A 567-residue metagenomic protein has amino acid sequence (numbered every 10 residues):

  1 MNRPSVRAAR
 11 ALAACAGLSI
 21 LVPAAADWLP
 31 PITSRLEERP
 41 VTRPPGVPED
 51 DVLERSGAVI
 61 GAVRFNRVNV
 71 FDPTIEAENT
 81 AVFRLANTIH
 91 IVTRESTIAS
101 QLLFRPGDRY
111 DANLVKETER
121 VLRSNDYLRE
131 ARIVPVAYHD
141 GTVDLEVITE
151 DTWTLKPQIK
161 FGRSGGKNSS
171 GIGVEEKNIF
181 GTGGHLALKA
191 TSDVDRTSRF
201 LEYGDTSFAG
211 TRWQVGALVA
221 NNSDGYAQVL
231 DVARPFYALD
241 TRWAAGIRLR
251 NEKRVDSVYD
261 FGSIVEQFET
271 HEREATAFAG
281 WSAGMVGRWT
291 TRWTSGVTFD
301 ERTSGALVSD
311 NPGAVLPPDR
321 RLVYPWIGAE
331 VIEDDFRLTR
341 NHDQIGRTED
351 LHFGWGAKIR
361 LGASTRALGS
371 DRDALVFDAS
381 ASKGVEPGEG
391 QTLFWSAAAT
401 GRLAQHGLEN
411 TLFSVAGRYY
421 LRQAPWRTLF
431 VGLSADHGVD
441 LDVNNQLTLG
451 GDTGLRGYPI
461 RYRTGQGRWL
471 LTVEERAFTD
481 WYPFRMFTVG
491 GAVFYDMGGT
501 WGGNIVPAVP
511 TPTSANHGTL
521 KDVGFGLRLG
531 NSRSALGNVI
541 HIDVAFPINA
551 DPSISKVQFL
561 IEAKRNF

Functional and structural regions predicted by a protein language model:
A25-E176, A187-T191, R196-D205, L218 (+3 more regions): Periplasmic polypeptide-binding modules associated with outer-membrane biogenesis and secretion
D27, G356-F567: C-terminal transmembrane beta-barrel domains of outer membrane proteins
L53-S56, I179-H185, S207-Q214, A238-A244 (+8 more regions): Short loop/turn motifs that connect adjacent beta-strands in outer-membrane beta-barrel proteins
L102, P135, T154-R163, S170-D193 (+9 more regions): Transmembrane beta-strand segments that form the barrel wall of outer-membrane beta-barrel proteins
R163-S164, S192-D193, S207, A220-N222 (+8 more regions): Replace "Gram-negative outer membrane beta-barrel proteins" with "bacterial and organellar outer membrane beta-barrel
S170-N178, T197-G210, Q228-D240, A245-I247 (+6 more regions): Feature captures outer-membrane beta-barrel proteins of Gram-negative bacteria and organelles
I172, S198-Y203, A227-A233, A245-R248 (+9 more regions): Outer-membrane beta-barrel translocator domains and adjoining extracellular loop/strand segments of Gram-negative
G204-V308, P312: Transmembrane beta-barrel wall of Gram-negative outer-membrane proteins
